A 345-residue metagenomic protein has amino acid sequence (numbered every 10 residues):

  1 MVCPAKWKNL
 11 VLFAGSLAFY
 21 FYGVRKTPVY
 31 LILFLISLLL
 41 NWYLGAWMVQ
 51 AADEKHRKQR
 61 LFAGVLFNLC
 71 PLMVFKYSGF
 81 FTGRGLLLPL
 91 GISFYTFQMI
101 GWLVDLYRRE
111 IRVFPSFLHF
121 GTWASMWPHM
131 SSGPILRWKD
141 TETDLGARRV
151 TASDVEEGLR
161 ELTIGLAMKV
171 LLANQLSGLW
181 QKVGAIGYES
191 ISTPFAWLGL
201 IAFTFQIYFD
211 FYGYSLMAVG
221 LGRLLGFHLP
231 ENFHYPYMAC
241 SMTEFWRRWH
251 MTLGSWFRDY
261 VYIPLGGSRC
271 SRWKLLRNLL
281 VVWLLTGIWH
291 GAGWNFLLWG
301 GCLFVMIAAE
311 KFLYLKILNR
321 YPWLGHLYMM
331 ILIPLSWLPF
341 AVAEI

Functional and structural regions predicted by a protein language model:
M1-I345: Membrane-embedded transmembrane alpha-helical bundles that form the catalytic cores of multi-pass lipid-modifying
